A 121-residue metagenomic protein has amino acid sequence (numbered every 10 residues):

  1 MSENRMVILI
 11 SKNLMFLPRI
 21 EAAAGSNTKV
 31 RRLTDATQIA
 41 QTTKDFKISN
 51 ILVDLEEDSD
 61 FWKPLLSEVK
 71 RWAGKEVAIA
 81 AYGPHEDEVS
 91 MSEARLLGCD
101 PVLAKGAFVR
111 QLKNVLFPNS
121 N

Functional and structural regions predicted by a protein language model:
M1-M6, V115: Non-catalytic signal-transmission and effector/linker regions of two-component phosphorelay proteins
N4-L14: Conserved acidic segment of CheY-like receiver
N27-D35: Short hydrophobic/Thr-rich beta-strand motif most characteristic of the beta2 strand and flanking loop of CheY-like
T34-N50: Acidic, metal-coordinating helix/loop segments flanking the phosphotransfer/catalytic sites of two-component signaling
L52-V69: Conserved phosphotransfer microenvironments
V69-A81: Short beta-strand/loop segments at the ligand-binding rim of alpha/beta enzyme cores
E86-D100: Alpha4 helix (beta4-alpha4-beta5 surface) of REC/receiver domains from two-component response regulators
G98-R110: Output/docking surface of receiver
